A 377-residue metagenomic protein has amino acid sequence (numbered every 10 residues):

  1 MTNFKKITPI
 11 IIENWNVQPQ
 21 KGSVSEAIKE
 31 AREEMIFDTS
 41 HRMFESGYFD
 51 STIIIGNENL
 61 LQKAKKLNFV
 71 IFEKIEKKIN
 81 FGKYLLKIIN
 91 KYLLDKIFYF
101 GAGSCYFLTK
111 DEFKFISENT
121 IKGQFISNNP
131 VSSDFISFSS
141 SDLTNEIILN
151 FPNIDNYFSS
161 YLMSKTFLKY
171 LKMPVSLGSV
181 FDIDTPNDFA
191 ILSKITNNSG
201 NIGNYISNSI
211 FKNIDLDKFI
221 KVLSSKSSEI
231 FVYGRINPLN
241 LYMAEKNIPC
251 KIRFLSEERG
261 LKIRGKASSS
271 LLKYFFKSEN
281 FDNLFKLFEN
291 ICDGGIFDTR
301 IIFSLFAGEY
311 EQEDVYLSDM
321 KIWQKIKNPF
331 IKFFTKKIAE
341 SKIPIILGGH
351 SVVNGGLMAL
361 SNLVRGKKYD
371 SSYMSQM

Functional and structural regions predicted by a protein language model:
M1-K21: N-terminal nucleotide-binding beta1-loop-alpha1 segment
R32-F49: A short, N-terminal amphipathic alpha-helix
Y48-E58: Short beta-strand/loop segment that forms part of the nucleotide-sugar
L60-I97, Y106, I331: Short phosphate-binding loop-to-helix
F100-A102: Active-site acidic Asp-centered loop
C105-S132: Conserved donor-nucleotide/metal-binding helix-loop-beta segment in metal-dependent transferases, i.e., the alpha-helix
F125, S140-K165: Short, glycine-/small-residue-rich phosphate/pyrophosphate-handling segment
N153-M377: Conserved alpha/beta core of the MobA/IspD/sugar-nucleotide pyrophosphorylase nucleotidyltransferase superfamily
